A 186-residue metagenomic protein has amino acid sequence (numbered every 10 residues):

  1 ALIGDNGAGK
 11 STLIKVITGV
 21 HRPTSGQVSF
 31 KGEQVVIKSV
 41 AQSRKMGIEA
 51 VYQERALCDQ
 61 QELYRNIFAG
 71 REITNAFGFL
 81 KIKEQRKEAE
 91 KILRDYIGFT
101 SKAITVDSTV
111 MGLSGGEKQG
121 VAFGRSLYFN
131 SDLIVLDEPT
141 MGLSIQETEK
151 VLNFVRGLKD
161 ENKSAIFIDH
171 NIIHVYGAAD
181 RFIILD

Functional and structural regions predicted by a protein language model:
A1-D186: Glycine-rich phosphate-binding loops of nucleotide-dependent enzymes
